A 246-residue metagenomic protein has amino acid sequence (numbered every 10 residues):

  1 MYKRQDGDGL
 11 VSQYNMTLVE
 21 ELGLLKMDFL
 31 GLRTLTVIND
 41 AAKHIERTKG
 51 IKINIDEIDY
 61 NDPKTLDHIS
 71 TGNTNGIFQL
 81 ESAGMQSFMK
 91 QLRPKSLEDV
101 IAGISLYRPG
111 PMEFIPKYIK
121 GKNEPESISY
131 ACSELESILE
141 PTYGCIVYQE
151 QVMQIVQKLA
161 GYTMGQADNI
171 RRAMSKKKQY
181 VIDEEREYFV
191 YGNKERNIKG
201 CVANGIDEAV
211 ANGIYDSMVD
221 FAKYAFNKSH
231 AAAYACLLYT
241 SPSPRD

Functional and structural regions predicted by a protein language model:
K3-A225, A233-S241: Mg2+-dependent phosphoryl-transfer active-site scaffold
H230: Pyridoxal 5′-phosphate
P242-D246: A short, hydrophobic C-terminal helix/tail in secreted or cell-surface proteins
